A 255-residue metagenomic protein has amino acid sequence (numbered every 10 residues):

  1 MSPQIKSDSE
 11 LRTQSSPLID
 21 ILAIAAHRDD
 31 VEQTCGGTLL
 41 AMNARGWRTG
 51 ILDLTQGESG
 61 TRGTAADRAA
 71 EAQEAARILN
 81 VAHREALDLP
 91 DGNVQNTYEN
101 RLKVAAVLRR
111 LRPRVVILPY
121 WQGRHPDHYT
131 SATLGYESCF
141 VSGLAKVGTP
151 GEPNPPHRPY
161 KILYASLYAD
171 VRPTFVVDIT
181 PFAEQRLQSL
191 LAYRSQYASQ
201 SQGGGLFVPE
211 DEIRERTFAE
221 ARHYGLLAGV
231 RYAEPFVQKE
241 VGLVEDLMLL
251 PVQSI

Functional and structural regions predicted by a protein language model:
M1-L111, V237, L249-P251: Active-site rim/loop-helix segments in enzyme catalytic domains that contact anionic ligands
S2-L22, Y98-I255: Metal-dependent de-N-acetylase/amidase catalytic core
